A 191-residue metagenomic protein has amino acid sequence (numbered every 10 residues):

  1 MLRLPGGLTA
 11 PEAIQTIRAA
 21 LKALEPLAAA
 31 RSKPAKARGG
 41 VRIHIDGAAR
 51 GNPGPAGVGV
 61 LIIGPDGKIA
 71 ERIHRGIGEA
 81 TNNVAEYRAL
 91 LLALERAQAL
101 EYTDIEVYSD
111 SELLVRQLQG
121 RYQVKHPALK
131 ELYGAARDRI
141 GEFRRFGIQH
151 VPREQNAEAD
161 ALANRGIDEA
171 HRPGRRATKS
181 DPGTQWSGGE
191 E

Functional and structural regions predicted by a protein language model:
M1-A37, K68-E71, L100, E142 (+1 more regions): Intrinsically disordered, low-complexity regions
R3-L4, A80, Q149: Short, flexible active-site loop motifs that bind/organize anionic cofactors or intermediates
P11-I14, P55, G59, R137: Low-complexity, intrinsically disordered short peptide segments enriched in small/polar/basic residues
K33-V84, R88, E95-T103: RNase H-like nuclease fold core
I43, N83, A157, T178 (+1 more regions): Exposed, low-complexity/repetitive linear segments and helix-based recognition motifs, biased toward charged/polar
A48-R50, L91-H171: RNase H catalytic domain
R72-I77, L91-A93, A136-I140, T178-P182: Short C-terminal domain-edge/linker segments immediately following a structured domain
